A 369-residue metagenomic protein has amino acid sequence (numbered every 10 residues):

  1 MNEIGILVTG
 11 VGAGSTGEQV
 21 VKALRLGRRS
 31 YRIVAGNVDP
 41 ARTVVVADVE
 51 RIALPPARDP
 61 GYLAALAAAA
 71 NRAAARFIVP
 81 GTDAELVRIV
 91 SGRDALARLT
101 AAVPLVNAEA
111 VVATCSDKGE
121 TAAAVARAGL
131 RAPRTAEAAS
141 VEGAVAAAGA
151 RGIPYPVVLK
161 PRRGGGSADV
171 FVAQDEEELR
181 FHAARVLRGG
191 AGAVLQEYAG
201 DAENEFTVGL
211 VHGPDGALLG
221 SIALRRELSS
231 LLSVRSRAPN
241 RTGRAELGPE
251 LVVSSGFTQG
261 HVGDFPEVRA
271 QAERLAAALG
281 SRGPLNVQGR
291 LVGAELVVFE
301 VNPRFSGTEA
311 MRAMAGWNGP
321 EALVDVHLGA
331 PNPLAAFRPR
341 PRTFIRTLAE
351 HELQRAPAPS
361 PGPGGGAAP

Functional and structural regions predicted by a protein language model:
M1-N107: ATP-binding N-terminal substructure of ATP-dependent carboxylate-amine bond-forming enzymes
I4, A73, V262-P369: ATP-dependent carboxylate activation and anion-phosphoryl transfer catalytic cores that bind Mg-ATP to form
A69-A75, R151-I153, G189: Glycine-rich phosphate-binding loop signature in dinucleotide/nucleotide-binding domains
A97-D169: A conserved helix-loop-beta module that forms one wall/lid of the active-site cleft in ATP-utilizing catalytic domains
R131-P133, P154-V158, A168-A202, S254: Conserved ATP-binding module of the ATP-grasp superfamily
A138, V170-D175, L210-G213: Short beta-strand-to-turn element immediately C-terminal to the catalytic PLP-Schiff-base lysine in fold type I
E177, E197-G280, N302-D325: ATP-dependent carboxylate/phosphate-activation module, predominantly the ATP-grasp catalytic core and closely related
